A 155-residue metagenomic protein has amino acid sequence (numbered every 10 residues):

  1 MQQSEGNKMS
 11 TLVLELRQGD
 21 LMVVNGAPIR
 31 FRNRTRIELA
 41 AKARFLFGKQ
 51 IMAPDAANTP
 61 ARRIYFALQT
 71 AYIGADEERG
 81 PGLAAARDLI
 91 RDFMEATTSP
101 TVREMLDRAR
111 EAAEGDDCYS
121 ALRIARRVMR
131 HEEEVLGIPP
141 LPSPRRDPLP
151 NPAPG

Functional and structural regions predicted by a protein language model:
M1-G155: Terminal leader/tail segments of proteins
